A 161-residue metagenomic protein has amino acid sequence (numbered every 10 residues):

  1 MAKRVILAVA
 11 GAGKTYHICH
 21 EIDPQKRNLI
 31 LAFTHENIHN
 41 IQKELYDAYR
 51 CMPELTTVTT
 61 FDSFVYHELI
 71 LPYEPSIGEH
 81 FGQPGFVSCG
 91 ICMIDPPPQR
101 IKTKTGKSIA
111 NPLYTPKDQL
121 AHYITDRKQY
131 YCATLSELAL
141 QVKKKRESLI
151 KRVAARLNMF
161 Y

Functional and structural regions predicted by a protein language model:
M1-E74: P-loop NTPase Walker
A2-A8, H17, F86-Y161: Accessory N-terminal region flanking or inserted into the helicase ATPase core in nucleic-acid motor proteins
P24-R27, P53, P72, P84 (+3 more regions): Proline-rich intrinsically disordered, low-complexity coils
P75-C89: A polyampholytic, Gly/Pro-enriched intrinsically disordered region
